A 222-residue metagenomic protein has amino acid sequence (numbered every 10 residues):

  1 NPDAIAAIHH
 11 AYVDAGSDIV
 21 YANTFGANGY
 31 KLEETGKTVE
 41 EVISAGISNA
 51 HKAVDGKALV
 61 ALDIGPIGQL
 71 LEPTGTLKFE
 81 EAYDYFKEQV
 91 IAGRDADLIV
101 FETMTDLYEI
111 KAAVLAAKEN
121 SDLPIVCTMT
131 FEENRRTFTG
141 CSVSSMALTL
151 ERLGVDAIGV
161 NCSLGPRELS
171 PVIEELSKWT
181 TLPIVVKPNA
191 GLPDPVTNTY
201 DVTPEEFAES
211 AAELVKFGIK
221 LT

Functional and structural regions predicted by a protein language model:
N1-T222: Domain-level signal for soluble alpha/beta catalytic cores
